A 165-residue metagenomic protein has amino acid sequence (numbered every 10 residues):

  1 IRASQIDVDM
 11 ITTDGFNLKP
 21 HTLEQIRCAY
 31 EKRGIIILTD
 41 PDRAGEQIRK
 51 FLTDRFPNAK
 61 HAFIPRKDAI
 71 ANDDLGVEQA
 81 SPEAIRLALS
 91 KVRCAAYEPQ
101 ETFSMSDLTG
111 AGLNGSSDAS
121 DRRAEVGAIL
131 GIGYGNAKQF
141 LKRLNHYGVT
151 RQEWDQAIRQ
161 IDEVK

Functional and structural regions predicted by a protein language model:
R2, E24-C28, K50, D54 (+6 more regions): Solvent-exposed alpha-helical segments within well-ordered globular domains of core cellular machineries
R2-K32: Acidic, glycine-rich catalytic loops of TOPRIM or P-loop NTPase phosphate-binding modules used across DNA replication
V8, I35, A59-K60: Hydrophobic anchor at the start of a short beta-strand that flanks the dinucleotide cofactor-binding loop
F16, D42-A44, K67-A69: Conserved nucleotide-binding/hydrolysis micro-motifs of P-loop NTPases
K19, G45-R49: Short, well-ordered alpha-helical microsegments
K32-A44, F63: Acidic beta-strand-to-loop metal/phosphate-binding motif
F51-E98: Long, charge-dense
L87, A96-K165: C-terminal, charge/polar-rich interaction regions
